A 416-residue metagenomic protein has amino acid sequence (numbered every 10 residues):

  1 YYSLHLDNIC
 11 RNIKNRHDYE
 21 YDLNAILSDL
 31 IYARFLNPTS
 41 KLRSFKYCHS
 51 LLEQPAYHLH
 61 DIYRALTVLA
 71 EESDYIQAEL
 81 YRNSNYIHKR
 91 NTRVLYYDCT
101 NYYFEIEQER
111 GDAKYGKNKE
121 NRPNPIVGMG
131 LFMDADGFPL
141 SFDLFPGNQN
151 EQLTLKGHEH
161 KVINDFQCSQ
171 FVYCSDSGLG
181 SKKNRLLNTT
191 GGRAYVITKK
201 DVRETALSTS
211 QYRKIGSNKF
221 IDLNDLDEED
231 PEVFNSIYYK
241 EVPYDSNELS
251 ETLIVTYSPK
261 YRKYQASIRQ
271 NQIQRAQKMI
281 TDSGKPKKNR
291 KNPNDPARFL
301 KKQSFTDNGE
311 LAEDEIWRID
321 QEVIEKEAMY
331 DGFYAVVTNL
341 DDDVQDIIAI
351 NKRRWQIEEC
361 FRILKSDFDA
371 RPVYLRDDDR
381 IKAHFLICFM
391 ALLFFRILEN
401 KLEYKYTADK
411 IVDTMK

Functional and structural regions predicted by a protein language model:
H5: ATP-hydrolysis module of ASCE/P-loop NTPase motor domains, specifically the Walker B Asp-Glu catalytic pair
N8-K416: Anion-binding and metal-coordination hotspots
